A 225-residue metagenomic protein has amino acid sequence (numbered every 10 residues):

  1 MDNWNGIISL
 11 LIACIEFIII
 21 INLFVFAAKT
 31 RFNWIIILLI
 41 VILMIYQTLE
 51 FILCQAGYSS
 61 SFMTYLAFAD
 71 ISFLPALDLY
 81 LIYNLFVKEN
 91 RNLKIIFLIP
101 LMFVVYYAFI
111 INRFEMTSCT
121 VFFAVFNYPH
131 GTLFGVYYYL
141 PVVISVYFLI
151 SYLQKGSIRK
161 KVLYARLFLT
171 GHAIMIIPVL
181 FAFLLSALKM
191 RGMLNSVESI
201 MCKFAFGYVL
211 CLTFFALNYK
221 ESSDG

Functional and structural regions predicted by a protein language model:
D2-E16, K29-N112, Y128-I144, G192-C211: Individual alpha-helical transmembrane segments in multi-pass integral membrane proteins
G6, L163-G225: Interfacial "cap-and-anchor" motif at the non-cytosolic start of specific transmembrane alpha-helices
F17-L23, S145-S151, C211-K220: Alpha-helical transmembrane segments
I19-A28, I82-Y83, L153-K155: C-terminal ends of transmembrane helices
I20-L23, E50, Y107-A108, A182-S186 (+1 more regions): Structural signal for membrane-spanning alpha-helices in multi-pass inner-membrane proteins, emphasizing helix cores
R31, N127-L133, I150-I174, S222-G225: Membrane-helix boundary/juxtamembrane motif in polytopic membrane proteins
I52, A108-V121, L184-L188: Membrane-helix interface motif
Q55-S59, Y83-L85, F114-T120, A216-D224: A cytosolic-side transmembrane-helix exit/cap motif
